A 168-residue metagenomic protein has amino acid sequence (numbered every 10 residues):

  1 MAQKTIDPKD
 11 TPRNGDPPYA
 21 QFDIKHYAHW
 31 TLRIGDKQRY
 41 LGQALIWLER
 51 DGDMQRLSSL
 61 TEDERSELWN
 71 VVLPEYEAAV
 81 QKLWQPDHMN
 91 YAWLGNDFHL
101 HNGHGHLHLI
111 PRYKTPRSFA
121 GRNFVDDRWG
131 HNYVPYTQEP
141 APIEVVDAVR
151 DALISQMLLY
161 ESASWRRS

Functional and structural regions predicted by a protein language model:
M1-S168: HIT superfamily nucleotide-processing domains
